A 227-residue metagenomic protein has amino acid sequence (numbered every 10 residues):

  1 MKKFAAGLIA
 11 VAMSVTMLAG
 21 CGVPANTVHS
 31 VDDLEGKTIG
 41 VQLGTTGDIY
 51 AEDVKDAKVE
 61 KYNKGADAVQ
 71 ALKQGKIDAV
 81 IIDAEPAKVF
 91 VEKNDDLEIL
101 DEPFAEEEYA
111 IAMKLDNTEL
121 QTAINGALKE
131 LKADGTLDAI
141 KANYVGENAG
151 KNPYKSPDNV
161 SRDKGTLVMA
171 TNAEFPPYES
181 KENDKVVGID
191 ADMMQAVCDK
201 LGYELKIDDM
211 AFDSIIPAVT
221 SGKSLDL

Functional and structural regions predicted by a protein language model:
T16-G20: C-terminal motif of bacterial Sec signal peptides marking the signal peptidase cleavage site
G22, T45, A110-G150, A191-Q195 (+1 more regions): Extended ligand-binding regions for polar small-molecule ligands
A25-T38, G150-V186: Immediate post-signal peptide segment of exported/extracytoplasmic ligand-binding proteins
K37-T38, A57, K73-P86, D96 (+2 more regions): Alpha-to-beta junction loops
D48-D53, V69-Q74, D78-A105, D213-S214: A ligand-binding cleft/hinge motif common to bilobed small-molecule-binding domains
I49-K55, I99-P103, G126-K164: Ligand-binding clefts/hinges and TM-proximal coupling segments of bilobed small-molecule sensing domains
K58-K61, D163-L227: Extracytoplasmic small-molecule ligand-binding "clamshell" domains of the periplasmic binding protein/Venus flytrap
A84, K88-N125, K151-S156, V160 (+1 more regions): Periplasmic-binding protein-like
